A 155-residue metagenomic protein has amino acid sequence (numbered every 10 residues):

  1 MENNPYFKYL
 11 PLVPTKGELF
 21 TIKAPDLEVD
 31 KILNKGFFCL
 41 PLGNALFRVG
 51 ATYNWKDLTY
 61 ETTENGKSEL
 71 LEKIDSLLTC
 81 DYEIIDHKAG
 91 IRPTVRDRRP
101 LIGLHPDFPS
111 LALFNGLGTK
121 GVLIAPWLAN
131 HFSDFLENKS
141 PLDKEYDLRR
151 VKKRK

Functional and structural regions predicted by a protein language model:
M1-P109: Active-site substrate-recognition segment that forms the wall of the catalytic cavity or substrate channel
E83-K155: C-terminal catalytic lobe of FAD-dependent flavoproteins
